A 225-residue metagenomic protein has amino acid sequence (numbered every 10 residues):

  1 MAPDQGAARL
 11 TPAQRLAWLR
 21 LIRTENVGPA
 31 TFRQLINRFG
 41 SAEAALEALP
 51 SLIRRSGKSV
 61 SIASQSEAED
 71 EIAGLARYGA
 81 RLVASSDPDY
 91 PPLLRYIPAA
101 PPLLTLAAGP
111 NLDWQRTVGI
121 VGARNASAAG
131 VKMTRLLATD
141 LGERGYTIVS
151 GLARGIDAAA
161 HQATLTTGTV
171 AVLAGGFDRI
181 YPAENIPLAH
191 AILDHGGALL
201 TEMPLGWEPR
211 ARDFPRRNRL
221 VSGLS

Functional and structural regions predicted by a protein language model:
M1-A13, A84-S225: Glycine-biased, small-residue-rich flexible motifs in mid-sequence functional cores and linkers
M1-D89: Short, small/acidic-rich helices and loops at N termini and domain boundaries of DNA replication/processing enzymes
